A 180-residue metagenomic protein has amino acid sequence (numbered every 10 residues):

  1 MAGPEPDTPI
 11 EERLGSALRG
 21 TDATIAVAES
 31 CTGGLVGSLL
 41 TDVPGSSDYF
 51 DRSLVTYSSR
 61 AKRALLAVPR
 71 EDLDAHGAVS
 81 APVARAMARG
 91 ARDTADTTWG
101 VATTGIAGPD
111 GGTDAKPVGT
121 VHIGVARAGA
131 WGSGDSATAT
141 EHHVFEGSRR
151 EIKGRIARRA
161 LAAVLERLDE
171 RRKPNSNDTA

Functional and structural regions predicted by a protein language model:
A2-A180: Short alpha-helical segments enriched in small residues
